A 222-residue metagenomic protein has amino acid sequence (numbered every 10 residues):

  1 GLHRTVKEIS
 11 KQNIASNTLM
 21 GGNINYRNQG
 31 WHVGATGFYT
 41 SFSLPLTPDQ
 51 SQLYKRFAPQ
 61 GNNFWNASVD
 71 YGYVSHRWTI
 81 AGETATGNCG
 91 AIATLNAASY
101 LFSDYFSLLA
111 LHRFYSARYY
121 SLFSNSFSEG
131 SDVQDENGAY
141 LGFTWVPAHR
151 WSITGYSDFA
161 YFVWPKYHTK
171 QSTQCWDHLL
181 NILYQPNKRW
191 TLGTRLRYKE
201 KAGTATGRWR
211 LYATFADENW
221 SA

Functional and structural regions predicted by a protein language model:
G1-S10, Q60-F64: A subset of solvent-exposed loop/turn segments in beta-rich extracellular surface proteins, enriched in glycine
T5-K7, N17, L53, W78-T79: Glycine- and acidic
A15-P48, A58-A222: Exposed, low-structure sequence patches enriched in small/polar residues
